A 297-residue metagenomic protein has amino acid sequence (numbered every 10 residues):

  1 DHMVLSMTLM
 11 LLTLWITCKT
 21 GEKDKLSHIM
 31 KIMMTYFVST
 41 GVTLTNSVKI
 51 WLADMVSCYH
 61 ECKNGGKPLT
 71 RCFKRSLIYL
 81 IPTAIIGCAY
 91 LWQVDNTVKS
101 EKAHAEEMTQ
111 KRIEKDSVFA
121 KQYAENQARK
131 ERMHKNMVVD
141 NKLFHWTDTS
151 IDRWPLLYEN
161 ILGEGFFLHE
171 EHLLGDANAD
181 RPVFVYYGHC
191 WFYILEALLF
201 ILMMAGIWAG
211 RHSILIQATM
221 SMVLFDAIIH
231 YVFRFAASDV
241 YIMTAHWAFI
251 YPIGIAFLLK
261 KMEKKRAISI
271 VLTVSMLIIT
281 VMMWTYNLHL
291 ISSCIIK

Functional and structural regions predicted by a protein language model:
D1-L11, V42, M243-T244: Multi-pass, polyprenyl lipid-linked donor-dependent membrane glycosyltransferases
L5-E22, I250, G254: Specific aromatic-rich, kink-prone transmembrane helix
K19-M30, Y59-T70, I255-T273: Membrane-interface junctions at the ends of membrane-embedded or membrane-associated helices
L26-M55, Y79, V274-I278: Membrane-interface alpha helices of multi-pass inner-membrane proteins
K49-T83, S100-T109: Perimembrane helix-loop-helix junctions
L80, M262-T285: Signature aromatic-anchored transmembrane alpha helix within multi-pass, membrane-resident enzymes that catalyze glycan
A124-M203, I216-M220: Lumenal/periplasmic acceptor-binding loop at the mouth of the active site in multi-pass, GT-C-fold membrane enzymes
H212-V232: Transmembrane alpha-helix segments characteristic of polytopic inner-membrane glycan-assembly/cell-envelope
